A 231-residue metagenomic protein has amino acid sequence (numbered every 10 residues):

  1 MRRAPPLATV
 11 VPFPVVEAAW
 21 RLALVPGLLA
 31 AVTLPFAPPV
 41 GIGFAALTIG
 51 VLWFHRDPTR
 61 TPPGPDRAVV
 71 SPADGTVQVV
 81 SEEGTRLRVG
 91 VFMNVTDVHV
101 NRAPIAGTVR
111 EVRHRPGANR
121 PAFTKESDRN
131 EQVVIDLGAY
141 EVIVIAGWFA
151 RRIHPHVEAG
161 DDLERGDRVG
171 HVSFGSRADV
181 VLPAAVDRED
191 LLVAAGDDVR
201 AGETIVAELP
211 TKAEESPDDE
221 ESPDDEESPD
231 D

Functional and structural regions predicted by a protein language model:
M1-D231: Contiguous, well-folded functional domains in the mature portion of proteins
